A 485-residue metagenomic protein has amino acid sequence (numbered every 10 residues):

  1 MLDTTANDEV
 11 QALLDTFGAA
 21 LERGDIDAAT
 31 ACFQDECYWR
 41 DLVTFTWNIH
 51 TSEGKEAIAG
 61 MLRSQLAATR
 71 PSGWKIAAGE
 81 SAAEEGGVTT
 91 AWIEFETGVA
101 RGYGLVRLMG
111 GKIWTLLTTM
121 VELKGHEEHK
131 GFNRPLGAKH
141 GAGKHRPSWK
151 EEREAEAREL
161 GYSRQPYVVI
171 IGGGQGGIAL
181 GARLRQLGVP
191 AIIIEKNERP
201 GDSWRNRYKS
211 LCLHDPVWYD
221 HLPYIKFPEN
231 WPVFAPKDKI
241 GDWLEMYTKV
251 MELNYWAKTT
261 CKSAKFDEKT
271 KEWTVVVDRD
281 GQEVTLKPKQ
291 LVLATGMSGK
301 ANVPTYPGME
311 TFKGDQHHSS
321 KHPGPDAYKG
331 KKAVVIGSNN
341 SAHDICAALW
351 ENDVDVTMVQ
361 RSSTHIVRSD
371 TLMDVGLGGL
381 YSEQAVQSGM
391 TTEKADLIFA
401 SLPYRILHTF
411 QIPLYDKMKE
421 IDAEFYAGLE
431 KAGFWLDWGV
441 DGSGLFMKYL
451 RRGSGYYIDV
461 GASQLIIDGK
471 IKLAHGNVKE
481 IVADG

Functional and structural regions predicted by a protein language model:
M1-D35, E154-Q165: Short, low-complexity N-terminal intrinsically disordered segments enriched in polar/charged residues
N7, A19, R23-E85: A solvent-exposed, acidic/Ser-Thr-rich amphipathic alpha-helical stretch
A83-E127: Exposed beta-sheet edge and beta->alpha loop/turn motif
T90-G102, G125, H129, L136 (+6 more regions): Accessory recognition modules or surfaces
T119, G125-Y167, G173, R185-L187 (+6 more regions): Glycine-rich dinucleotide-binding loop and its adjacent helix/turn
P166, V189, I194-K196, K237-N340 (+4 more regions): Flavin (primarily FAD) cofactor-binding/catalytic cores of flavoenzymes
G176, E198-R199, S341, T364: Conserved Rossmann-like nucleotide-cofactor binding loop
R205-D242, S363-A432: Glycine-rich active-site loop/strand segments that organize a redox cofactor
